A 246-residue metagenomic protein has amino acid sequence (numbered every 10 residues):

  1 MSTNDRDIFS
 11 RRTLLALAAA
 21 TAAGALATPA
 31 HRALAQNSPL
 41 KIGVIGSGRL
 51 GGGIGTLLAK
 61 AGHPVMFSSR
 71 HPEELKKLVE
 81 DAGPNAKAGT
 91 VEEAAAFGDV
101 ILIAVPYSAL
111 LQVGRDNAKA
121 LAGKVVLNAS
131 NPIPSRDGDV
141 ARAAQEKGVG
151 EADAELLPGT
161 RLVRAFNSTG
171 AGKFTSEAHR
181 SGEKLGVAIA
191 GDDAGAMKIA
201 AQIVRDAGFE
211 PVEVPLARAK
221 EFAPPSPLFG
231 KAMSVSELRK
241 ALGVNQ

Functional and structural regions predicted by a protein language model:
S2-T21, T28-P29: N-terminal secretory signal peptides and thylakoid transit peptides that target proteins across membranes
N37-L40, T56, K60-V100, A104-A120: Conserved N-terminal Rossmann-fold NAD(P) cofactor-binding segment
S47-G48: Glycine-rich Rossmann-fold phosphate-binding loop(s) that bind the pyrophosphate of adenine dinucleotide cofactors
G51-G52: N-terminal Rossmann-fold NAD(P) dinucleotide-binding loop
N117-G123, L157, R180-S181: Short, conserved loop/helix-junction motifs that constitute active-site signature segments in enzyme catalytic cores
S130-V163: Rossmann-fold NAD(P)-binding glycine/threonine-rich loop
D139-E146, E151, E177-G195: Short beta-strand and adjoining strand-loop segment in the mid-core of the Rossmann-like NAD(P)-dependent dehydrogenase
K184-Q246: Active-site-lining helix/loop region of Rossmann-like oxidoreductase modules
